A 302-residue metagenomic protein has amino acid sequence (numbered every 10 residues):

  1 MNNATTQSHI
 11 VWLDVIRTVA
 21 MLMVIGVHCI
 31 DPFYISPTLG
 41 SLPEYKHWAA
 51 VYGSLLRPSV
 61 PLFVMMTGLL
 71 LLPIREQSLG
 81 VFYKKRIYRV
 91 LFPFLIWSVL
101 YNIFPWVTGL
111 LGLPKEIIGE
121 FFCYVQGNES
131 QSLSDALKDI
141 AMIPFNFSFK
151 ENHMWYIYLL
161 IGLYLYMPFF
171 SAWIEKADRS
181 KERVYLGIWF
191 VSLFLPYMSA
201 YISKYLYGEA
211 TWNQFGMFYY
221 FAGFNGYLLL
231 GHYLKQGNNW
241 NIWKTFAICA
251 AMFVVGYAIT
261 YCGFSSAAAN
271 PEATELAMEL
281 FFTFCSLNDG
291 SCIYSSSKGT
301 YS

Functional and structural regions predicted by a protein language model:
M1-F194: Membrane-cytosol interface segments of multi-pass membrane proteins, especially ER/Golgi lipid-handling enzymes
I35-T38, M198-G208, T260-A273: Juxtamembrane "helix-exit" motif on the non-cytosolic side of transmembrane helices
P43-K46, A50, G208-Y219, P271-F282: Non-cytosolic membrane-interface motifs at loop->transmembrane helix junctions
L55-M66, H153-L165, F218-L230, L280-C292: Membrane-embedded alpha-helical segments of multi-pass membrane proteins, especially the transmembrane helices
L71-Q77, F169-A177, L230-W240, I293-Y301: Structural signal for the C-terminal ends of transmembrane alpha-helices and the immediately following loop
W173-G187, Y233-G256: Hydrophobic alpha-helical segments of polytopic membrane proteins
K181-G237: Loop-centered beta-sheet repeat module
A222, N239-S302: Alpha-helical transmembrane segments and terminal signal-anchor/GPI-anchor hydrophobic tails, characterized by long
